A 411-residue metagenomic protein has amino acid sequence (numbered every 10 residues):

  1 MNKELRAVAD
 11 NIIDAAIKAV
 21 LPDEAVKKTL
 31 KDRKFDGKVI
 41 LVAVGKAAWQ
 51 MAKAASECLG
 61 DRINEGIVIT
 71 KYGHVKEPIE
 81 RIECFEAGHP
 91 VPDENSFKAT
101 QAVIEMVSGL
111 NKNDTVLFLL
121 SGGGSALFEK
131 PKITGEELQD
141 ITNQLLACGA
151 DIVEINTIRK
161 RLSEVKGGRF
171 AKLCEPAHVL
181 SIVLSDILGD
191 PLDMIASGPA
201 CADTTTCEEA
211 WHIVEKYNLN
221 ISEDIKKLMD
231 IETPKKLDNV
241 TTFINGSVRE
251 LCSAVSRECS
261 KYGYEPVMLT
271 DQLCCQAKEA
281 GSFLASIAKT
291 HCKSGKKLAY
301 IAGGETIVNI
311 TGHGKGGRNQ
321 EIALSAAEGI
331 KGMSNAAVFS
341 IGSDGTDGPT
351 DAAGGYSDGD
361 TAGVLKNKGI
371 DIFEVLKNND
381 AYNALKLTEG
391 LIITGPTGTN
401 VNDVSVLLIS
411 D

Functional and structural regions predicted by a protein language model:
M1-V42, Q50-M51: An N-terminal, well-structured beta->alpha segment
A54-I63, R81-C84, I104, S108 (+5 more regions): A glycine- and small-aliphatic-rich helix-loop capping segment at beta-alpha/alpha-beta transitions that lines
V68, Y72, I79-E83, F128-I182: Glycine/threonine-rich beta-strand-loop-alpha-helix active-site module that forms ligand/phosphate-binding
T70-K112, E154, I158-R159: Glycine-rich oxoanion-binding loops at beta->alpha junctions
T134-I152, D203-N218, H313-V338: Gly/Ser/Thr-rich active-site loops/lids in small-molecule metabolic enzymes that frequently grip phosphoryl groups
V153-L219: A glycine/threonine-rich phosphate-anchoring loop and its flanking beta-alpha core in nucleotide/phosphate-binding
R159, A177-L180, A202-F283, I287 (+1 more regions): Accessory alpha-helical/coil subdomains and C-terminal extensions that flank or cap enzyme catalytic cores
L324-D411: Internal helix-turn-beta structural module
